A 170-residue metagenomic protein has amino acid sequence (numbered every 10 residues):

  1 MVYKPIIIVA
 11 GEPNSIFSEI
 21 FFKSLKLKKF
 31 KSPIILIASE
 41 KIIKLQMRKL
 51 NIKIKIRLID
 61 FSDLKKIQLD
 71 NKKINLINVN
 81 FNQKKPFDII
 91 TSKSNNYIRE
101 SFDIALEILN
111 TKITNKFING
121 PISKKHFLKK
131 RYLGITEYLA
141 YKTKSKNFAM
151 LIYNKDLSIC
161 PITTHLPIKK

Functional and structural regions predicted by a protein language model:
M1-K170: Anion-binding alpha/beta catalytic cores of soluble intermediary-metabolism enzymes, centered on
